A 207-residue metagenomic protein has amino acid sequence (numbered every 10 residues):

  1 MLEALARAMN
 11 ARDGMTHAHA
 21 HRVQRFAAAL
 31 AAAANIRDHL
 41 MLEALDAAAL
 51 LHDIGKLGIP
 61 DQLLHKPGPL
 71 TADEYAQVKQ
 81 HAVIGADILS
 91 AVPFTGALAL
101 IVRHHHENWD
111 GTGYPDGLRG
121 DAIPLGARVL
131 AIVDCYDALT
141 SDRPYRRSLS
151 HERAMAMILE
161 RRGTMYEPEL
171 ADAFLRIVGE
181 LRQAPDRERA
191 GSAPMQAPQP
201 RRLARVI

Functional and structural regions predicted by a protein language model:
E3-I207: Metal-dependent catalytic cores of enzymes that make or break cyclic nucleotides and related phosphoester linkages
